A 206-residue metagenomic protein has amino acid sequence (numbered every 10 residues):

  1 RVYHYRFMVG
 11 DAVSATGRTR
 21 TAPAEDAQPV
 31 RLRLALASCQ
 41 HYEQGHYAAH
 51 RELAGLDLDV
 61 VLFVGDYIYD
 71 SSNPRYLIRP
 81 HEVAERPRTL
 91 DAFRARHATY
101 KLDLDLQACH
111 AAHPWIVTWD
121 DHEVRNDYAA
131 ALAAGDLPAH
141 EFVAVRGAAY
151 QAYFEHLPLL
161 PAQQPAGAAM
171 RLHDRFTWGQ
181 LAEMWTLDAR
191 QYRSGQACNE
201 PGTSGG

Functional and structural regions predicted by a protein language model:
R1-G206: Metal-dependent phosphoester/phosphodiester hydrolase catalytic core
